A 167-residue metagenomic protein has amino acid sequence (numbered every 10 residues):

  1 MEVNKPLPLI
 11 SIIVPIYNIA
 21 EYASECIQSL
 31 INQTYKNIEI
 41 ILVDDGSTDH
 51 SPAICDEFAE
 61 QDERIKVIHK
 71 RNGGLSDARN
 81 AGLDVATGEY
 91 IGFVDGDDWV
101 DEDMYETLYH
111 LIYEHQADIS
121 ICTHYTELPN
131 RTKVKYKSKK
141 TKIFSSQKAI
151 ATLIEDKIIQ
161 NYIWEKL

Functional and structural regions predicted by a protein language model:
M1-L167: Nucleotide-sugar donor-binding/catalytic module of glycosyltransferases that assemble extracellular/cell-envelope
